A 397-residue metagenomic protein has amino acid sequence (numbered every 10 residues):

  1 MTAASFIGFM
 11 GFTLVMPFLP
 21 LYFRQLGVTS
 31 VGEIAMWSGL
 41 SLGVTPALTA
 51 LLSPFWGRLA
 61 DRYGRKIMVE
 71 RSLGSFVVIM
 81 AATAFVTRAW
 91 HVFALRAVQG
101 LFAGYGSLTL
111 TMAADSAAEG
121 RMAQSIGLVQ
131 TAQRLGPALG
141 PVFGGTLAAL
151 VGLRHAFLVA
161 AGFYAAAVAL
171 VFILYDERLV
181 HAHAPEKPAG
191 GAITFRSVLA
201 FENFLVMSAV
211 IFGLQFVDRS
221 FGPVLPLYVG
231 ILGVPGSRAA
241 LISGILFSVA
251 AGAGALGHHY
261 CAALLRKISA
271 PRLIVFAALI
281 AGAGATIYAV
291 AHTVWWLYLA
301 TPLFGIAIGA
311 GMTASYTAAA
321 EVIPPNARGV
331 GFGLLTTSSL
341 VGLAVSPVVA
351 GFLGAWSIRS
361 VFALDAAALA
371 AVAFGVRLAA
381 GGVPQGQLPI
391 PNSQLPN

Functional and structural regions predicted by a protein language model:
M1-Q25, F201-S220, P302: Pair of pore-lining "gating" transmembrane helices in MFS-fold secondary transporters
F18-A35, V224-L241: Short amphipathic helix-loop junctions that connect adjacent transmembrane helices in Major Facilitator Superfamily/SLC
L40-W56, S248-Y260: Central cavity-lining transmembrane alpha-helices of secondary-active solute carriers, predominantly the Major
A50-T87, L265-I268: Conserved MFS/SLC helix-loop-helix module at the cytosolic interface between two early adjacent transmembrane helices
I67-A82, A161, R272-I287: Structural signature of the two symmetry-related core transmembrane helices
L95-R134, A318: Cytoplasmic helix-loop-helix junction between adjacent transmembrane helices in 12-TM secondary transporters
A156-F172, V361-R377: Symmetry-related core transmembrane helices of the 12-TM Major Facilitator Superfamily/SLC fold
D176-S208, P391, P396-N397: Juxtamembrane intracellular "pre-TM" segments in multi-pass secondary transporters
